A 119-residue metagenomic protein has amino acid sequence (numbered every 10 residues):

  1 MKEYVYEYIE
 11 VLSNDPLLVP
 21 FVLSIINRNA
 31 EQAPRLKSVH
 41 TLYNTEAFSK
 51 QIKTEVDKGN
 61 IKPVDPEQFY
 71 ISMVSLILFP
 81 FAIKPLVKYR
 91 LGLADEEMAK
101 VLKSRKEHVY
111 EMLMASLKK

Functional and structural regions predicted by a protein language model:
K2-V5, P34-S38, E107-E111: Short alpha-helical transmembrane interface motifs in multi-pass membrane proteins
E3, E7, F21, Q68-S72 (+1 more regions): Amphipathic alpha-helical interaction segments
E3, S38-Y43, F79-A82: A generic short-segment signal for beta-strand/edge and adjacent turn/coil regions
E7, N14, E46-K58, K62 (+1 more regions): C-terminal peripheral helix-coil segments that are non-catalytic and often amphipathic
E10-A47, K53, Q68, D95-K100: Short secondary-structure transition hinges
E31, V74-S75: Short Asp/Glu-rich motifs
D65: Extended, charged/glycine-rich binding lobes that contact polyanionic ligands
